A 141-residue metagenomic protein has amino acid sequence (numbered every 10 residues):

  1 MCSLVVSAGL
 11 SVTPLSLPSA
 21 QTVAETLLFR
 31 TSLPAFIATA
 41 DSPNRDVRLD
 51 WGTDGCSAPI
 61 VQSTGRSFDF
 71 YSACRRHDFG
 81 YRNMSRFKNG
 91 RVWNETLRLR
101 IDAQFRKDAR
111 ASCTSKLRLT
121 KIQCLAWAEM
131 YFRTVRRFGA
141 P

Functional and structural regions predicted by a protein language model:
C2, A8-P141: Extended terminal accessory/targeting regions
